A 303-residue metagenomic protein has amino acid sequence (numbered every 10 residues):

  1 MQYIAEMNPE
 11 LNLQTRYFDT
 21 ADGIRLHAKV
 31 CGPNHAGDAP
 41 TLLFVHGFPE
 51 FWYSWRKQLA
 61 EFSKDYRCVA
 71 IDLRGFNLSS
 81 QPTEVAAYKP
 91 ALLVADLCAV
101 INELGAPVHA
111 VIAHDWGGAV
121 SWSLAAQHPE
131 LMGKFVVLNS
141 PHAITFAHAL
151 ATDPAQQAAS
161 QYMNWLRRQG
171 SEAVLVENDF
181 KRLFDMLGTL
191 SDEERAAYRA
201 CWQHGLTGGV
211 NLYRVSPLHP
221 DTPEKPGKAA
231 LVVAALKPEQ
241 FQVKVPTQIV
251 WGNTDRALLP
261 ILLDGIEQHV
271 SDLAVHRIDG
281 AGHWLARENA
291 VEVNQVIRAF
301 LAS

Functional and structural regions predicted by a protein language model:
Y3-T15, I24-L26, G32-A36, T41 (+7 more regions): Flexible "cap/lid" subdomain of the alpha/beta-hydrolase fold that forms the substrate-access gate
A21: Glycine/alanine-rich phosphate-binding loops at beta-alpha junctions
F44-G47, A70: Structural cue for short, hydrophobic secondary-structure segments
G47-E50, D115: Active-site glycine-rich loops that stabilize anionic/oxyanionic intermediates across multiple enzyme folds
P49-K57, C68: Serine-hydrolase catalytic-loop signature spanning alpha/beta hydrolases and amidase-signature enzymes
K57-Q58, L262-G265, E292: A short acidic, amphipathic alpha-helical/loop segment
S63-D72: Active-site machinery of serine-nucleophile hydrolases
A281-N294: Catalytic histidine-centered segment of alpha/beta-hydrolase-like enzymes
